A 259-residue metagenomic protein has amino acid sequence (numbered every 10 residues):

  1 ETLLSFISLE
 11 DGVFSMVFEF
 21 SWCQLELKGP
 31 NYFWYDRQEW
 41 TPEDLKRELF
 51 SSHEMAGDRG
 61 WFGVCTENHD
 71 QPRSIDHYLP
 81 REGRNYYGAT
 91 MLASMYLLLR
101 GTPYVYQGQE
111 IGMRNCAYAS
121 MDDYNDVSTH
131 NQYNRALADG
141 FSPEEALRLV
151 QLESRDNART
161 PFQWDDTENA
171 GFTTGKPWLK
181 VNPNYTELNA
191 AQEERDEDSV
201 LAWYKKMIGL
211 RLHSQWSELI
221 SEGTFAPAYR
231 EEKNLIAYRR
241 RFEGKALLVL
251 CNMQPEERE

Functional and structural regions predicted by a protein language model:
E1-E259: Active-site and adjacent substrate-binding regions of carbohydrate-active enzymes
